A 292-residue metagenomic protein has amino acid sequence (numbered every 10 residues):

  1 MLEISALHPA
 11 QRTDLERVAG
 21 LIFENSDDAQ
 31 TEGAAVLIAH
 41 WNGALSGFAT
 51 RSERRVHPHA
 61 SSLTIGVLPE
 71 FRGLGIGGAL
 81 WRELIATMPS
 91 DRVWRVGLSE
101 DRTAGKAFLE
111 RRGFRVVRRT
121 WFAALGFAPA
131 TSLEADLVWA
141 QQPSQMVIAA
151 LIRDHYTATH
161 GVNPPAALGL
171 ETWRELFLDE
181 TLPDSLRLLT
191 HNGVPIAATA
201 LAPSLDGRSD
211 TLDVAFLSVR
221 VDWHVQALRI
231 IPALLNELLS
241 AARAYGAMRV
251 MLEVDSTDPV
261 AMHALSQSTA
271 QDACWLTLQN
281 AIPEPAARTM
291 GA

Functional and structural regions predicted by a protein language model:
M1-A10, A124-M146, M290-A292: Conserved N-terminal entry element of GNAT/NAT acetyltransferase domains
A10-N25, G33, L133-L212: Flexible, substrate/cofactor-facing loop regions flanked by secondary structure within enzyme catalytic domains
A34-I38, G43-E53, S61-T64, L188 (+2 more regions): Conserved beta-strand in the GNAT
A60, A86-D101, A242-V254: Conserved GNAT acetyl-CoA-binding A-motif
T64-G73, A215-L228: A short, internal acetyl-CoA/4′-phosphopantetheine-binding micro-motif in the GNAT/acyltransferase core
G73-T87, A107, R111, Q226-A244: Conserved acetyl-CoA-binding loop-helix of GNAT-fold acetyltransferases
D91-D136: Hydrophobic alpha-helical segments and helix pairs
R112-T131, F216, N236-A292: Active-site/acyl-donor-binding loops of N-acyltransferases
